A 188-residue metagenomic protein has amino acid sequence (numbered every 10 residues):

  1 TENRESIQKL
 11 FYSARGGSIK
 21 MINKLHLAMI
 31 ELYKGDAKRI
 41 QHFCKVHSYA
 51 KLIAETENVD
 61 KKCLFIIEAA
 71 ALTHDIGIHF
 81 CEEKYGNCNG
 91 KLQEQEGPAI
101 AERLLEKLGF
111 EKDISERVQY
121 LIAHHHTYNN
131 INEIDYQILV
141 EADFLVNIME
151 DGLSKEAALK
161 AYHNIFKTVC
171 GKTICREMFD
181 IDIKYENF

Functional and structural regions predicted by a protein language model:
T1-K20: Short, Lys/Arg-enriched N-terminal segments with co-localized hydrophobic residues within the first ~10-30 amino acids
I22-K45, G77-N87: Active-site flanking loop/helix segments enriched in acidic
E31-C44, S48-D60, T73, F110 (+1 more regions): Divalent metal-dependent phosphate-bond-processing catalytic cores, especially two-metal-ion Mg2+/Mn2+ enzymes that act
V46-Y49, K91-K107: An active-site-proximal "capping" alpha-helix that borders the catalytic cofactor pocket
K61-C63, I114: Membrane-helix interface segments
L64-G86, G97, Q119-H126, D143: His-Asp-centered metal-binding catalytic motifs of divalent-metal-dependent phosphohydrolases/nucleases
D113-Q119: Active-site-proximal substrate-binding core of FAD-dependent oxidoreductases
